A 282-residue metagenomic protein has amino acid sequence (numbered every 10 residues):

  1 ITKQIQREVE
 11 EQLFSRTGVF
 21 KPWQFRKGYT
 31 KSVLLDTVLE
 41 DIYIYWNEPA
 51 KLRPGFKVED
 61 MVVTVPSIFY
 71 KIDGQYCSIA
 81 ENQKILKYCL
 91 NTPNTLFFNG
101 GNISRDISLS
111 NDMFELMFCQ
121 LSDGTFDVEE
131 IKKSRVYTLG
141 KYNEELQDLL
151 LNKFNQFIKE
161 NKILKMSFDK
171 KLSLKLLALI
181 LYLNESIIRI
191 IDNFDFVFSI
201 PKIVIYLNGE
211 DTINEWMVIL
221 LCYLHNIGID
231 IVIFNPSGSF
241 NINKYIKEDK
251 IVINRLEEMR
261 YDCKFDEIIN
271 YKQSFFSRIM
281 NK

Functional and structural regions predicted by a protein language model:
I1-K282: Catalytic-core helical/loop segments in enzymes performing group transfer/polymerization on anionic/lipid-linked
